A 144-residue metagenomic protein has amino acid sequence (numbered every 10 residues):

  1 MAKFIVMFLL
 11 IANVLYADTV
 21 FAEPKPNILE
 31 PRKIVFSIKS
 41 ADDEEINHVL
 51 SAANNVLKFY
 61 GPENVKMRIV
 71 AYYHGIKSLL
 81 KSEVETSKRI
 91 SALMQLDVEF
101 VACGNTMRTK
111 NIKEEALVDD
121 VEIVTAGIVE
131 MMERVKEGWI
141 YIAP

Functional and structural regions predicted by a protein language model:
A2-K3, N27: Mature exported/compartmentalized surface modules and terminal targeting/interaction regions
F4-N13: Sec-dependent N-terminal signal peptides
D18-P144: Secreted/extracellular ectodomain signature
